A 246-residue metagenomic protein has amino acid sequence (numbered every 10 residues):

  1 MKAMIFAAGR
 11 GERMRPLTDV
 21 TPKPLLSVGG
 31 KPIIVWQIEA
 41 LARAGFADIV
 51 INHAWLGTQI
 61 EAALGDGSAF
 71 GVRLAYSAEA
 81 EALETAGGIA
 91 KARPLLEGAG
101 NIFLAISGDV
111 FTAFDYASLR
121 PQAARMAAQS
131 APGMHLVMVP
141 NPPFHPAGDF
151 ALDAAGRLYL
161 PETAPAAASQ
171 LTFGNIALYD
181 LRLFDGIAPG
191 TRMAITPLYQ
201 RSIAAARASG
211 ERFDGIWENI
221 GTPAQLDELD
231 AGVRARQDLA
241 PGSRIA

Functional and structural regions predicted by a protein language model:
M1-G29, A42-A44: Glycine-rich N-terminal loop/short-helix segment of MobA-like nucleotidyltransferase
K2-I5, K31-S107, S118, G186-G190 (+1 more regions): Conserved N-terminal catalytic core of the sugar/cofactor nucleotidyltransferase
R10, G108-V110: Active-site metal-binding loops of divalent metal-dependent hydrolases
P24, R73-A75, G133, R157 (+1 more regions): Conserved beta-strand segments of alpha/beta enzyme cores
W55, H135-D149: Short beta-strand-to-loop element that shapes/binds the nucleotide-sugar donor at the catalytic cleft/hinge
L104, F111, D115-A128, N141-P143 (+1 more regions): Catalytic-core segments of class I nucleotidyltransferases/pyrophosphorylases that form NMP-activated intermediates
L152-G156: Short acidic-glycine loop/turn motifs at beta-strand connectors
